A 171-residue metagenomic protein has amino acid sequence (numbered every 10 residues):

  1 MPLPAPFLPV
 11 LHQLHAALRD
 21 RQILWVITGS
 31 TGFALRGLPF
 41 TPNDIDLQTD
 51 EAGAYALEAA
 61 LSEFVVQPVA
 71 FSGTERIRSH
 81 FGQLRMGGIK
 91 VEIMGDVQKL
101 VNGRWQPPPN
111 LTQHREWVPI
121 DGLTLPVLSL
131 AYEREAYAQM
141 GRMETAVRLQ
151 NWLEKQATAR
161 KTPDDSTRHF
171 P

Functional and structural regions predicted by a protein language model:
M1-V26, G53, Q150, E154-P171: Helical scaffold of the NTase/Pol beta-like nucleotidyltransferase catalytic core
L14-I45, T49-E51, A56: Active-site nucleotide-donor binding segment shared across nucleotidyl transfer reactions
R19, R85, P119: Anion (oxyanion) recognition and catalysis
W25, V91, L125: Hydrophobic anchor at the start of a short beta-strand that flanks the dinucleotide cofactor-binding loop
R36-G37, A59, G103, Y137: Short glycine-/acidic-enriched loop or helix-start segments at secondary-structure transitions that form or flank
L57-F64: Short amphipathic alpha-helices in soluble, non-transmembrane regions that often serve as interface/regulatory elements
Q67-V101: Conserved catalytic core of two-metal-ion nucleotidyltransferases
V101-P171: Catalytic cores of NTP-dependent nucleotidyl/adenyl transfer enzymes across multiple folds
